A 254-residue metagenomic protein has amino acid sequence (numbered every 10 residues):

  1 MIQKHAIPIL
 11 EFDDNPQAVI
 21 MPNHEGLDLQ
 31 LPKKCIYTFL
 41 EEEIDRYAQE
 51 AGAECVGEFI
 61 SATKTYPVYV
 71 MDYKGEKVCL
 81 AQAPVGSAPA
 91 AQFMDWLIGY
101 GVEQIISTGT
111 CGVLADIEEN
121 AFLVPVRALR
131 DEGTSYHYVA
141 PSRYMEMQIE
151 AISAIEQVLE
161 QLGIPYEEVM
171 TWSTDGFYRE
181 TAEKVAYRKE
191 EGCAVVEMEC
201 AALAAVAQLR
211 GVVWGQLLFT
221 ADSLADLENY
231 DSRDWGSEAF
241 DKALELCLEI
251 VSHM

Functional and structural regions predicted by a protein language model:
M1-I106, G112-M254: Accessory terminal and edge-of-domain segments that mediate assembly/interaction and cofactor placement around
